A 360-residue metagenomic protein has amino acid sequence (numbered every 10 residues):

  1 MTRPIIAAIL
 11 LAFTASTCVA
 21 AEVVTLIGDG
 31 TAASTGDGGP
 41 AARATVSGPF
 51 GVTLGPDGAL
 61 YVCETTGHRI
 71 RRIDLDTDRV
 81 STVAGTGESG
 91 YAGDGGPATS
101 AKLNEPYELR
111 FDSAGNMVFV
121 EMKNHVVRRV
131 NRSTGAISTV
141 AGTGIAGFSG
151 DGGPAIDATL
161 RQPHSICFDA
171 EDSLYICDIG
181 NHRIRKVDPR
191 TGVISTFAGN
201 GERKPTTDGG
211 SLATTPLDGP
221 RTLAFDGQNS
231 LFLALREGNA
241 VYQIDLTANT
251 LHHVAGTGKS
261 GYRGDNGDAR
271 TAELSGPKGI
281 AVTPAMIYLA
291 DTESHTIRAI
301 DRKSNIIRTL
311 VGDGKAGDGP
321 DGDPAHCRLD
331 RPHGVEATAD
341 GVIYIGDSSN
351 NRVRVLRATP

Functional and structural regions predicted by a protein language model:
I6-T17: Bacterial N-terminal signal peptides
E22-G48, D78-E105, T134-Q162, T191-G219 (+2 more regions): Gly/Pro-rich loop segments of beta-rich domains
L54-D57, F111-A114, F168-E171, F225-Q228 (+2 more regions): Residue-level detector of Asp-centered blade-edge/turn motifs that repeat once per structural unit in beta-propeller
A59-Y61, N116-V118, S173-Y175, S230-L233 (+2 more regions): Conserved beta-propeller blade signature
T65, M122, I179, R236 (+3 more regions): Short loop/turn segments immediately following the C-termini of beta-strands
H68-R72, R79, H125-R129, A136 (+6 more regions): A short loop-to-beta-strand structural motif that recurs across blades of beta-propeller domains
R331-P360: Blade-level signature of beta-propeller repeat domains, shared across WD40, Kelch, NHL, RCC1 and BNR/Asp-box propellers
